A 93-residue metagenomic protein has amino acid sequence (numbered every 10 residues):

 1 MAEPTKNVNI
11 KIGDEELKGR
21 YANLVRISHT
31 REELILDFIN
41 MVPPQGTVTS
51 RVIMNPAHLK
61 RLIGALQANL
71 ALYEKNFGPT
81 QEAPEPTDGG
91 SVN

Functional and structural regions predicted by a protein language model:
M1-N93: Positively charged, low-complexity terminal tracts and the immediately adjacent first secondary-structure elements
